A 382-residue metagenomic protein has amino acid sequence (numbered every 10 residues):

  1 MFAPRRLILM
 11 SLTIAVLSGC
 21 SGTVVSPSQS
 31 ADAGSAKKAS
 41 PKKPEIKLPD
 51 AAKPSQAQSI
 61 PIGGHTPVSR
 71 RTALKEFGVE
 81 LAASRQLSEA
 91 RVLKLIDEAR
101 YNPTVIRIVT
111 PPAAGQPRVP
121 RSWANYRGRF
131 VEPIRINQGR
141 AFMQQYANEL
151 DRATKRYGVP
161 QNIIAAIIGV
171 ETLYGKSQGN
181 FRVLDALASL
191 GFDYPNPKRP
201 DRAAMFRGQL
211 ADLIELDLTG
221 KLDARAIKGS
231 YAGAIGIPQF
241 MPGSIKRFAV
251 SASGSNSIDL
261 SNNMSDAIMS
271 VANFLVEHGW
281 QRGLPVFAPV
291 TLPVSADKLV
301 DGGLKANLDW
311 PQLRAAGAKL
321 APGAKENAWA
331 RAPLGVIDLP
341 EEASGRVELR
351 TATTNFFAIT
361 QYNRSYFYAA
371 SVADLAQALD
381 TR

Functional and structural regions predicted by a protein language model:
M1-L9: Bacterial N-terminal signal peptides that target proteins for export
V16-G19: C-terminal motif of bacterial Sec signal peptides marking the signal peptidase cleavage site
T23-Q145, D151-T154: An acidic, Gly/Ser/Thr/Pro-rich helix-cap/linker signature
A90-G115, I168-T172, F181-S189, P289-D297: Acidic helix-start/capping segments at beta-turn-to-alpha-helix junctions
R100-P103, E171-G175, A234, Q281 (+4 more regions): Solvent-exposed loop/turn segments at secondary-structure junctions within structured extracellular/periplasmic domains
R118-S270: Acidic/His-rich structured neighborhood in mature extracellular/periplasmic domains
D223-A224, K228-L334: Flexible, glycine-rich surface segments
P293-R382: C-terminal soluble interaction/assembly domains
